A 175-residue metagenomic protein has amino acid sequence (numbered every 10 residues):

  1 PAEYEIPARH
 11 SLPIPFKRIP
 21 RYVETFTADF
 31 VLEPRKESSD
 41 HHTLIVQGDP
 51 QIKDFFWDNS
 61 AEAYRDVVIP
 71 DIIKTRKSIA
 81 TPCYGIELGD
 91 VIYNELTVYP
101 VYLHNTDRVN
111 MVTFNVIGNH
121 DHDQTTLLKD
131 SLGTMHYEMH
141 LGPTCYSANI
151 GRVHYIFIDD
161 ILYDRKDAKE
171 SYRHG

Functional and structural regions predicted by a protein language model:
E5-Y99: N-terminal active-site segment of His-dependent metallophosphoesterases
A8, L96-G175: Extended active-site neighborhood of metal-dependent phosphoesterases/phosphodiesterases
